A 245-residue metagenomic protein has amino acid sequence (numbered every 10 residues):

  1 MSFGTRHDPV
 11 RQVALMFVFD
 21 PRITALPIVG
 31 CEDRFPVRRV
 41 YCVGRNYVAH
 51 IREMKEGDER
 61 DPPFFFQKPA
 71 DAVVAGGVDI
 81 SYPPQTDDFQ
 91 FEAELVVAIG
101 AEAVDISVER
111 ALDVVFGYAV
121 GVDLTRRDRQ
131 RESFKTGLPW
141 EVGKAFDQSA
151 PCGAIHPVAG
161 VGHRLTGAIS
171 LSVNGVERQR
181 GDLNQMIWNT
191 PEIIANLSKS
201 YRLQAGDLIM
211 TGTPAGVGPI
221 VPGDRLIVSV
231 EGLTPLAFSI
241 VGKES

Functional and structural regions predicted by a protein language model:
V13-F35, N46, H50-E59, A119 (+1 more regions): Catalytic-pocket segment enriched in acidic/His residues
V13-V115: Extended, compositionally biased flexible segments
